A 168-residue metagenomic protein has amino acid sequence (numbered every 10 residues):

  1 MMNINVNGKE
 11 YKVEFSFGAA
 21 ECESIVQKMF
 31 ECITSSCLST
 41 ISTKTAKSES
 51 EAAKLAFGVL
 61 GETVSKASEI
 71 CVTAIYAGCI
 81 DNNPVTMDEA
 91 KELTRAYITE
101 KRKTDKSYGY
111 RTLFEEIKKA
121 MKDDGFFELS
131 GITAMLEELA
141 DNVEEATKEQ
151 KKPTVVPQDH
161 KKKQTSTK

Functional and structural regions predicted by a protein language model:
M1-E10, S35, S39, F57 (+2 more regions): Charged interaction scaffolds used for protein-protein
M1-I70, K168: Short N-terminal mixed-charge amphipathic segments
V72-I80: Short, amphipathic alpha-helical segments that act as regulatory/interfacial helices in nucleotide-processing proteins
